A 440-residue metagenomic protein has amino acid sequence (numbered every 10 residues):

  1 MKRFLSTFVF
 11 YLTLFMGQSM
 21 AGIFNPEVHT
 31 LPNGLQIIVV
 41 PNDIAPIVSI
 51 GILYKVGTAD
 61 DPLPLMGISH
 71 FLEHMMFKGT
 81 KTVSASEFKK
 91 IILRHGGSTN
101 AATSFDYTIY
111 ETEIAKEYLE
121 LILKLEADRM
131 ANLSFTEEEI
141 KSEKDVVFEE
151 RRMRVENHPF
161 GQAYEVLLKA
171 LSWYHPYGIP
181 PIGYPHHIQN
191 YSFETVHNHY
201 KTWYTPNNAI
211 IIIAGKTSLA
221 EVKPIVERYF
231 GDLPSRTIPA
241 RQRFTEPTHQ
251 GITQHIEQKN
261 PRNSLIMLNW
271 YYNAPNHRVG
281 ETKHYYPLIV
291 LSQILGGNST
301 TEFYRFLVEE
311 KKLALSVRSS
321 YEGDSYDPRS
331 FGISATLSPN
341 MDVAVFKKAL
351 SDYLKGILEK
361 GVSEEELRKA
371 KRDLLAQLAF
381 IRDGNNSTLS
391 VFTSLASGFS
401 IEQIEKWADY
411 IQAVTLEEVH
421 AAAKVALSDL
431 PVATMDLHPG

Functional and structural regions predicted by a protein language model:
M1-F4: Positively charged n-region of N-terminal signal peptides that target proteins for export
S6-Q18: Bacterial N-terminal signal peptides
G22-G51: Mature N-terminal segment immediately following signal peptide/propeptide cleavage in secreted/periplasmic
V40, A45-F71, A85-M130, Q162-H186 (+4 more regions): M16 family metallopeptidases and their MPP-like homologs
I68-M76, L291: Active-site His/Glu-centered metal-binding helix of metallohydrolases
K78-K81, M130-E138, V362-S363: Short, polar/flexible loop-turn hinges at active-site or ligand-entry regions and domain interfaces
R152, K169, I238-E302, Y410: His/Glu-based metal-binding/catalytic segments typifying zinc-dependent metallopeptidases
H197-Y229, P431-V432: Non-catalytic, conformational "gating/processing" segments within enzyme and secreted inhibitor domains
